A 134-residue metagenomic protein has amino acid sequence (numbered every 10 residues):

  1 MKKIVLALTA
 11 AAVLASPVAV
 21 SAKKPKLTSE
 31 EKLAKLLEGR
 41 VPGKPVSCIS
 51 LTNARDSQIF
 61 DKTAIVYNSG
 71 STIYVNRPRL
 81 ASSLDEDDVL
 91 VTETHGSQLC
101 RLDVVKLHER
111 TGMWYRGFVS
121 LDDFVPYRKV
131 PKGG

Functional and structural regions predicted by a protein language model:
M1-I4: Positively charged n-region of N-terminal signal peptides that target proteins for export
L6-L14: Hydrophobic helical h-region of N-terminal Sec-dependent signal peptides in bacterial secretory/periplasmic proteins
L8, D61, R128: Residues that line or immediately flank small-molecule/substrate-binding pockets and catalytic motifs
L14-V20: C-terminal segment of classical bacterial N-terminal signal peptides
S21-I73, G133: N-terminal secretory signal peptides
I73-A81: A short macromolecule-binding patch
A81-G134: Helix-rich interaction surfaces within compact, conserved domain-sized segments that mediate assembly or partner
